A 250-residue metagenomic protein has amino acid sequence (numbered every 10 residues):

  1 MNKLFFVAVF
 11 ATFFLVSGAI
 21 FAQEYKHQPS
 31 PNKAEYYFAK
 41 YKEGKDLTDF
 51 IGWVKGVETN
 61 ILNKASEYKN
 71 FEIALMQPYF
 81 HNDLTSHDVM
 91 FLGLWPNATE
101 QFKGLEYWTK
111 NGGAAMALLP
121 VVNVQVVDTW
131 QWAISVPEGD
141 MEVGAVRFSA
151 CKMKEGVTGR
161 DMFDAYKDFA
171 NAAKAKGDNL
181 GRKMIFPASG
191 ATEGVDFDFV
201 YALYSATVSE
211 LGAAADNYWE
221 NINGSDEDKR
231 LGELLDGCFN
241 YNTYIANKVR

Functional and structural regions predicted by a protein language model:
M1-F5: Positively charged n-region of N-terminal signal peptides that target proteins for export
V7-S17: Bacterial N-terminal signal peptides
F21-D226, G232-R250: Short S/T/G/P-rich N-terminal loop/turn motif that feeds into the first structured element of a domain
